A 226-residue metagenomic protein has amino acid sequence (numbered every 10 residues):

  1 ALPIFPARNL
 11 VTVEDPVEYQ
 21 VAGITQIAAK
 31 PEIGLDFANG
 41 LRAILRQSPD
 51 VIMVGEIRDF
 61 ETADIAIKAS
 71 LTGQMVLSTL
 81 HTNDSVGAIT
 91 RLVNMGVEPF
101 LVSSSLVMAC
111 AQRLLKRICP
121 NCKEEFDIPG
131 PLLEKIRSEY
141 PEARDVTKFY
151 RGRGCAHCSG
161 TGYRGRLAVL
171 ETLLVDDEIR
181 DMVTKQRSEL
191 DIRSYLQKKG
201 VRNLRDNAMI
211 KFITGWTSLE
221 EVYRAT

Functional and structural regions predicted by a protein language model:
A1-T226: Short, flexible helix-loop junctions that flank or precede catalytic/ligand sites
